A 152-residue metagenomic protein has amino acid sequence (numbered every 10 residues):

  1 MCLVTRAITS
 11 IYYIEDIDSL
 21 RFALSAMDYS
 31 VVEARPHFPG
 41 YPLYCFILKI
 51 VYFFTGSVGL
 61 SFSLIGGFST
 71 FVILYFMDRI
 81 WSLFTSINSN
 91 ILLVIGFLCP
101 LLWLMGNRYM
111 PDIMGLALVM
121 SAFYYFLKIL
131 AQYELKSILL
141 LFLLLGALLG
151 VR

Functional and structural regions predicted by a protein language model:
M1-C2, S89-P100, L104, M120 (+2 more regions): Short helix- or helix-capping micro-motifs that position conserved polar/aromatic residues at function-defining sites
M1-I17, Y29, A147-L148: Transmembrane signal-anchor helices characteristic of membrane glycosylation enzymes that use polyprenol
T9-L24, A34-I47, L60: Extracytoplasmic catalytic/substrate-binding loops of multi-pass membrane glycan-assembly enzymes
Y29-V32, L93, S137-R152: Membrane-interface alpha helices of multi-pass inner-membrane proteins
F38, N107-G115: Short acidic/glycine- and proline-prone juxtamembrane loop motifs at membrane-interface regions of multi-pass membrane
L64-F84, A117-Y125: Transmembrane-helix motifs of polytopic, lipid-linked glycan transferases
M77-C99, I113-A117, L135-K136: Transmembrane-helix signature of polytopic, membrane-embedded enzymes that assemble or transfer cell-envelope glycans
S82-L83, I87, A122-I138, L148: Membrane-interface transmembrane helices that cradle and orient dolichyl/undecaprenyl
